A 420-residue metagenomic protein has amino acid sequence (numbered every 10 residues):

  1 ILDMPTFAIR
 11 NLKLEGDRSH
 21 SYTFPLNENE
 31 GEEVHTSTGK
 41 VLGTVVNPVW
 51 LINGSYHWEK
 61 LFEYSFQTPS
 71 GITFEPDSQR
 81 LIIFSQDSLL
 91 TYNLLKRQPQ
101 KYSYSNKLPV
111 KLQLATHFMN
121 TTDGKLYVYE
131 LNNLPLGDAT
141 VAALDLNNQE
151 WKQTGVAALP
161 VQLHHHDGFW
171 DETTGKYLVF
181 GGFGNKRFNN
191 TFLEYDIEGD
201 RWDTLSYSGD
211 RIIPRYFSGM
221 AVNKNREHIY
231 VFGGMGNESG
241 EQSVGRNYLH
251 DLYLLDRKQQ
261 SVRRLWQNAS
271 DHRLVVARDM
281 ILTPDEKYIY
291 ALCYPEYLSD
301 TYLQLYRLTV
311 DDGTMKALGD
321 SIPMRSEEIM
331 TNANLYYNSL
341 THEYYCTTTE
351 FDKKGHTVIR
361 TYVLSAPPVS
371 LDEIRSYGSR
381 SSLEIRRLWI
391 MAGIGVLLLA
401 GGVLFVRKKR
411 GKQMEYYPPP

Functional and structural regions predicted by a protein language model:
L14-Y64: Extracytoplasmic low-complexity segments
W58-Y64, Q100-L108, E150-A158, D203-G209 (+2 more regions): A short beta-strand motif characteristic of beta-propeller blades
E63-R80, K111-Y129, V141, G155-N185 (+8 more regions): Conserved short beta-strand element of beta-propeller blades
S88-L90, N132-L136, F183-R187, G236-G240 (+2 more regions): Short glycine/acidic-enriched loop and turn motifs that connect beta-strands
A139-N148, N190-D200, V244-Q260, Y302-T314 (+1 more regions): Beta-propeller blade signature
S261-D279, D311-S339, R375-E384: Conserved blade-ending motifs and adjacent loop-strand segments that build the rim/top face of beta-propeller domains
I329-G395: Blade-level signature of beta-propeller repeat domains, shared across WD40, Kelch, NHL, RCC1 and BNR/Asp-box propellers
G411-P420: Cytoplasmic C-terminal tails of single-pass
